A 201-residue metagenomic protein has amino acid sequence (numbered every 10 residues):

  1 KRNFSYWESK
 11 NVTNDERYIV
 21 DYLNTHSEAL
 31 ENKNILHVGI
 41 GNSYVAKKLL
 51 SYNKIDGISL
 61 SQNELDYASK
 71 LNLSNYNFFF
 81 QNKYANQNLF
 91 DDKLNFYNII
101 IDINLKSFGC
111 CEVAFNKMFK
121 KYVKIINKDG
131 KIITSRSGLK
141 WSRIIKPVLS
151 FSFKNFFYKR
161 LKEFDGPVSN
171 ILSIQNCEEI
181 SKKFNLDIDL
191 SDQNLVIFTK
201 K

Functional and structural regions predicted by a protein language model:
K1-E28, G41-Y52, I58-N75, F80-N86 (+1 more regions): Class I (Rossmann-like) S-adenosyl-L-methionine-dependent methyltransferase catalytic domain, capturing the SAM-binding
N32-G41: Conserved class I S-adenosyl-L-methionine
K47-L50, F119-V123: A structural alpha-helix within SAM-dependent methyltransferase catalytic domains
N88-I100: A short acidic, Gly/Pro-enriched loop at the edge of an enzyme's catalytic core that lines a small-molecule cofactor
D102-L105: A short beta-strand submotif of the Rossmann-like class I SAM-dependent methyltransferase core that lines
F108-K121: A short, conserved alpha-helix within the catalytic core of class I
C110, I126-K128: Helix-to-beta-strand junctions that scaffold the AdoMet/dcAdoMet cofactor pocket in Class I SAM-dependent enzymes
